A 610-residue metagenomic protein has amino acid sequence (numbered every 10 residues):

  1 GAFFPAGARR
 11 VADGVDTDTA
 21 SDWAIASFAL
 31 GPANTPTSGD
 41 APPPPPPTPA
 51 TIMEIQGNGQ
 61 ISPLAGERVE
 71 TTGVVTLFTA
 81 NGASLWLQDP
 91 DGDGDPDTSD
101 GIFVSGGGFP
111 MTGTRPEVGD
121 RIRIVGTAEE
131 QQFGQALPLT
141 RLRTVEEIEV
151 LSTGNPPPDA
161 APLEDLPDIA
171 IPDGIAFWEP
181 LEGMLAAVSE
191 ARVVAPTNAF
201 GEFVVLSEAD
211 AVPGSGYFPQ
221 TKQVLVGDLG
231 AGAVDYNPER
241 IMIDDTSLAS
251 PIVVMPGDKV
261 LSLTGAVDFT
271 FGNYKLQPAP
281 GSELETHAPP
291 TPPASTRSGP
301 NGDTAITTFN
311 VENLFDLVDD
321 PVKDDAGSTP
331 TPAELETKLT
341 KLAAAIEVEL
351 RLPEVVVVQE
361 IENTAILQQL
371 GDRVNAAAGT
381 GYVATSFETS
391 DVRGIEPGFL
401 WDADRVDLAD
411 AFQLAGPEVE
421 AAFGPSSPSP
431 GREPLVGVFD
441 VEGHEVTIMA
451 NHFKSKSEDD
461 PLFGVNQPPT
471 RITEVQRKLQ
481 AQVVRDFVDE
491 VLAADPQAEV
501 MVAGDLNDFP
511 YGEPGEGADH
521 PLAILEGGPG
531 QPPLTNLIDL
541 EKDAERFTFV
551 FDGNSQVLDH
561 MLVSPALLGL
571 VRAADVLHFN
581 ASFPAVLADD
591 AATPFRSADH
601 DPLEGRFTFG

Functional and structural regions predicted by a protein language model:
G1, V11, Q88-P90: Predominantly extracellular/luminal cell-surface or secreted proteins
G1-P5, D13-W23, A29, G106 (+6 more regions): Divalent cation-coordinating acidic motifs and surrounding scaffolds that mediate Ca2+/Mg2+/Mn2+/Zn2+-dependent binding
P5-G7, V74: Extended N-terminal export/anchoring regions of large proteins
A8, I55, L537: Short clusters of hydrophobic/aromatic residues that line enzyme substrate/ligand-binding pockets
T17-S21, I25-K341, A376-A377, T385 (+4 more regions): Extended non-catalytic accessory segments flanking core domains
